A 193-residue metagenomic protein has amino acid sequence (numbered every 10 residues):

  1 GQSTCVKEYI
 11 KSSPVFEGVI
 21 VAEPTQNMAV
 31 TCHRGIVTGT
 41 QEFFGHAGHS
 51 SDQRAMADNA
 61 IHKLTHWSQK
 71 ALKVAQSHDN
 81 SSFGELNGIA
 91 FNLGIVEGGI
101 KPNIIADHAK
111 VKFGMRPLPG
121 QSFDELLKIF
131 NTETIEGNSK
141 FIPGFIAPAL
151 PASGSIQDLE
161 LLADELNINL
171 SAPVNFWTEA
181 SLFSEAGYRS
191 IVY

Functional and structural regions predicted by a protein language model:
G1-T38: Acidic/histidine-rich catalytic neighborhood of metal-dependent amide-processing enzymes
P24, T38-Y193: Metal-dependent amide/peptide-bond hydrolase catalytic core, centered on the "pita-bread" metallohydrolase fold
